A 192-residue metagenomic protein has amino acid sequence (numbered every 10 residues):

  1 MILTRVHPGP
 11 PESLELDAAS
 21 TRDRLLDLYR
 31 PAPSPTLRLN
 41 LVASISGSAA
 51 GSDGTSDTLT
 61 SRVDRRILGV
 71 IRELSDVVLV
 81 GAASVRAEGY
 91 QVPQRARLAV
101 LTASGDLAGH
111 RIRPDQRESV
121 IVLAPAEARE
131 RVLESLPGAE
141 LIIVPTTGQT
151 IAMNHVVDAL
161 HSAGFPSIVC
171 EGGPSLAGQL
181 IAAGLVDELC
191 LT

Functional and structural regions predicted by a protein language model:
I2-A163, S175: Active-site ligand-binding patch in enzyme domains
V78-G81, V169-G172, L191: General beta-strand structural signal in soluble alpha/beta enzymes
V92-P93, A182-G184: Short glycine/proline-enriched turns and hinge-like loops at secondary-structure junctions
D106-A108, V186-T192: Short, flexible loop segments at boundaries between secondary-structure elements
H161, I181-A182: Non-catalytic positions within long, well-ordered alpha-helices that form the structural scaffold/packing of enzyme
P166: Short acidic/polar active-site loop segments enriched in Thr and Asp
G172-P174, A183-G184: A short acidic Gly-Thr/Ser loop motif
G178: Active-site phosphate/pyrophosphate- and oxyanion-stabilizing loops and adjacent acidic/basic residues in soluble
